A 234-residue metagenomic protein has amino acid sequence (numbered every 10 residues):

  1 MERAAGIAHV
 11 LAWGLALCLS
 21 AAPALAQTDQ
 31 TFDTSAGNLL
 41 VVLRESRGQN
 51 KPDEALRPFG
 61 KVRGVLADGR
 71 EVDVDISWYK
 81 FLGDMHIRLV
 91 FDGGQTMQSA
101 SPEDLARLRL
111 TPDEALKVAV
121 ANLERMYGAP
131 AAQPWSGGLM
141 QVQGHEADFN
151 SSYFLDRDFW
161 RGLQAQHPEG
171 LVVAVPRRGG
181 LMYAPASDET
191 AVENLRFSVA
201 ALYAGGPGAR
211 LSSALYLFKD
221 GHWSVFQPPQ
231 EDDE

Functional and structural regions predicted by a protein language model:
M1-G6: N-terminal secretory signal peptides that target proteins for export/translocation
H9-A21: Bacterial N-terminal signal peptides
A24-A26: Boundary at the C-terminal end of the N-terminal hydrophobic targeting segment
T28-D148, S152: Charged, alpha-helical interface segments at or near domain boundaries
A132-P134, V172-P176: Short beta-strand
N150-Q164: Short amphipathic alpha-helix segments
G179-A184: Short cationic amphipathic helices and targeting signals
P185-E234: C-terminal structured domains
